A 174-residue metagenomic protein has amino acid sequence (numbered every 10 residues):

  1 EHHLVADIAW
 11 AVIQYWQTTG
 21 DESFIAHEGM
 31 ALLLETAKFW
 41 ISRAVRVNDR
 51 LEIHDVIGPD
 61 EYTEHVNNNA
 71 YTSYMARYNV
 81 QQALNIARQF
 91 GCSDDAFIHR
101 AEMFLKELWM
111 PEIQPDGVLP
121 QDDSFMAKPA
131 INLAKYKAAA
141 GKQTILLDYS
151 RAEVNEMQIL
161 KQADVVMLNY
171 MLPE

Functional and structural regions predicted by a protein language model:
E1-H3, E35-V47, V66, Q143-D148 (+1 more regions): Phosphate-binding glycine-rich loops and adjacent basic patches that engage nucleotide phosphates, nucleic-acid
E1-V45, T72-S73, V80-A83, A87: Aromatic-rich carbohydrate-recognition surfaces in CAZymes
H3-W10, D49-I57, Q143-T144: Active-site-adjacent bridging/hinge elements
D7, D21, D55, D60-E61 (+1 more regions): Acidic side chains
Y15, G58, P173-E174: Short, glycine-/Ser/Thr-/acidic-enriched flexible segments
H27, Q81, N85-R88, C92 (+1 more regions): Active-site core of glycosidic bond-cleaving carbohydrate-active enzymes
E35, F39-A96, R100: Acidic/histidine-rich catalytic neighborhood
